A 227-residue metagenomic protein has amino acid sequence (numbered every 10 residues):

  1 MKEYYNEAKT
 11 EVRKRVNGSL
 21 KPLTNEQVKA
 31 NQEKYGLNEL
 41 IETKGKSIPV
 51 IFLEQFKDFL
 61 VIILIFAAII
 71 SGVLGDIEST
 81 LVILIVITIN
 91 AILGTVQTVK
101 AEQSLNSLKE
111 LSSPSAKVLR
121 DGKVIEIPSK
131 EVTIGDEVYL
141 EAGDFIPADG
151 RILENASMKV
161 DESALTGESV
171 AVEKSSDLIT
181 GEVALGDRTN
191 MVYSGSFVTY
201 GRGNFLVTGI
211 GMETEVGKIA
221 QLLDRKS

Functional and structural regions predicted by a protein language model:
M1-S227: Conserved cytosolic headpiece of P-type ATPases
